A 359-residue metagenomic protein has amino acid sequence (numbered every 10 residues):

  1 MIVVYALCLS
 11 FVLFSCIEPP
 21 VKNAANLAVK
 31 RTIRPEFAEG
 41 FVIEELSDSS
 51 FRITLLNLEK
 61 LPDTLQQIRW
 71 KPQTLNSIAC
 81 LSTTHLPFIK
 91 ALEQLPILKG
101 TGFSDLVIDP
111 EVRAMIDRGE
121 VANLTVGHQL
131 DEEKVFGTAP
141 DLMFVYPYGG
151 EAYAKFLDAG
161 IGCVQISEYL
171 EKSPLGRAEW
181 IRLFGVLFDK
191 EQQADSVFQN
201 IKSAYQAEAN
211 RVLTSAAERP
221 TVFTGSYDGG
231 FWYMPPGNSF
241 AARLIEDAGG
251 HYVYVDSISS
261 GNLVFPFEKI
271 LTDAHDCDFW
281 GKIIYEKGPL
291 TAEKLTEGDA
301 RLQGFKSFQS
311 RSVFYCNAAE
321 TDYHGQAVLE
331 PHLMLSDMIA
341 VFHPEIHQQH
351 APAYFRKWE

Functional and structural regions predicted by a protein language model:
M1-N23: Bacterial Sec-dependent N-terminal signal peptides
C16-L86, Q193-F223, P289, T296 (+4 more regions): Bacterial Sec-exported substrate-binding components of ABC uptake systems
T54-D63, W70-Y148: A short, structured surface patch at a secondary-structure boundary
Q94, A159-I161, A248-G249, Q309: Short, structured coil segments at secondary-structure junctions
E120, D131, G137-F231, V255-D256 (+3 more regions): Extracytoplasmic substrate-binding proteins
Y148-D158, I284-T296: A ligand-binding cleft/hinge motif common to bilobed small-molecule-binding domains
E208-E293: Flexible, glycine-rich surface segments
A300-C316: Short glycine/proline-rich, acidic loop/turn segments that cap or connect secondary-structure elements
